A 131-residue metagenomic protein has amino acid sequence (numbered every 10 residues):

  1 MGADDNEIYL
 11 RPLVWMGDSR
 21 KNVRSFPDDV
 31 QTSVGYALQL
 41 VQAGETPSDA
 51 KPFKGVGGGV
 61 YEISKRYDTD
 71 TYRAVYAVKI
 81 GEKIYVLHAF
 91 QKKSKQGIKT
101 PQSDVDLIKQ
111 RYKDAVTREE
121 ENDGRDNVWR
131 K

Functional and structural regions predicted by a protein language model:
M1-T71, I80-K83, K93-K131: Basic, Lys/Arg-enriched alpha-helical interface segments
A74, Y85-A89: Conserved catalytic cores of phosphodiester-cleaving nucleases, focusing on short active-site segments
A77: Catalytic DNA-binding helix-loop module of base-excision-repair DNA glycosylases/AP lyases
